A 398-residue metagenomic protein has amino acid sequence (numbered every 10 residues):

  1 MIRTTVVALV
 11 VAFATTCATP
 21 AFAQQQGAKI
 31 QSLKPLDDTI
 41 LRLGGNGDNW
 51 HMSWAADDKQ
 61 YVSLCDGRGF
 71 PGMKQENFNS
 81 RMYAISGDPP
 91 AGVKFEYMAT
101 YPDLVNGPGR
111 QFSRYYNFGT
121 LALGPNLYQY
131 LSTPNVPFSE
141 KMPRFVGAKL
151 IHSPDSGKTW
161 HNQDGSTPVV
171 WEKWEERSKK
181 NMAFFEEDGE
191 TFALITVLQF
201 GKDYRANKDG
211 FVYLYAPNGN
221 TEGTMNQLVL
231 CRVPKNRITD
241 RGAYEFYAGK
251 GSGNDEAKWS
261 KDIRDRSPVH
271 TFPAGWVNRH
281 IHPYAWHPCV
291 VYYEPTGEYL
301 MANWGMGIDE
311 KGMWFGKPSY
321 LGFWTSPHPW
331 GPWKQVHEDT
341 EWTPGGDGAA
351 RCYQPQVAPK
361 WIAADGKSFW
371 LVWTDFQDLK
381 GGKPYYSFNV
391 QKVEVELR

Functional and structural regions predicted by a protein language model:
V7-A18: Bacterial N-terminal signal peptides
Q25-L43, S53-F112, L131-W174: Beta-propeller domains
R42-D57, P108-Y128, V136, A183-G210 (+2 more regions): Structural signature of eukaryotic scaffold interfaces centered on beta-propeller domains
I85-S86, S153-P154, V233, W324-P329: Conserved Ser/Thr-centered positions that define the repeating blades of beta-propeller domains
P89-R110, G165-F192, A243-I281, E338-A349: Surface-exposed loop and turn segments in beta-propeller and other repeat-based domains that flank or scaffold
G124-R232: Long, hydrophobic, well-ordered secondary-structure blocks that form the structural core and pocket-lining surfaces
I281-T340: Loop/turn-rich, solvent-exposed surfaces of beta-rich toroidal or solenoidal domains
W330-I362: Conserved blade-ending motifs and adjacent loop-strand segments that build the rim/top face of beta-propeller domains
